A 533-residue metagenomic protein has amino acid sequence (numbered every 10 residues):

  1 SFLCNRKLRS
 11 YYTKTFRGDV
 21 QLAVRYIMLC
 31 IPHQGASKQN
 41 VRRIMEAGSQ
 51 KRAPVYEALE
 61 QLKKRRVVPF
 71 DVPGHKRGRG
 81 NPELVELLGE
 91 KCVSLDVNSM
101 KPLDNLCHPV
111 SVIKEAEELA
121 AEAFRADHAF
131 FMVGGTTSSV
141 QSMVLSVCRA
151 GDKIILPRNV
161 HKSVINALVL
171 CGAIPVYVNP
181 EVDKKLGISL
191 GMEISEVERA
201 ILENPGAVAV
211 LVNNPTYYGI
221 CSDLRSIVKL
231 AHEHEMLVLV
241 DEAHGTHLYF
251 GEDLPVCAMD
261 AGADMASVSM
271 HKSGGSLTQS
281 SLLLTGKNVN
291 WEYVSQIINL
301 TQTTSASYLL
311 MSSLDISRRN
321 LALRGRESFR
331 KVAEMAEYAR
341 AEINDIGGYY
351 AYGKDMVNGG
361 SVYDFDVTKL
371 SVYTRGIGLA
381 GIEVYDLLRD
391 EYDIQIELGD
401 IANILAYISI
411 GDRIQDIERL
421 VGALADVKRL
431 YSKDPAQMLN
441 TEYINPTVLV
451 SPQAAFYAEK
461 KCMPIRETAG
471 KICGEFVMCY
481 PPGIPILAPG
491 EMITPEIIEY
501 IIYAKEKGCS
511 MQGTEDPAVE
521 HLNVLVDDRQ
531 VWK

Functional and structural regions predicted by a protein language model:
Q21, V41-S111: N-terminal "arm"/small-domain region of PLP-dependent enzymes with the aminotransferase-like
V93-S138: Conserved N-terminal alpha-helix of the aminotransferase class I/II PLP-enzyme fold
H128-K153, A167: Conserved beta-loop-alpha segment that forms the PLP phosphate-binding cup at the N-terminus of a helix
G151-V212: PLP-dependent aminotransferase-like
L186-H247: Active-site phosphate-binding strand-loop segment of PLP-dependent enzymes
C257-Q296, Q302-S313: Active-site PLP attachment segment
S317-R340, D416: Structural signature of PLP-dependent enzymes
Y338-G513: Conserved C-terminal alpha-helix-loop-beta "cap" of PLP-dependent enzymes that closes/shapes the active-site mouth
